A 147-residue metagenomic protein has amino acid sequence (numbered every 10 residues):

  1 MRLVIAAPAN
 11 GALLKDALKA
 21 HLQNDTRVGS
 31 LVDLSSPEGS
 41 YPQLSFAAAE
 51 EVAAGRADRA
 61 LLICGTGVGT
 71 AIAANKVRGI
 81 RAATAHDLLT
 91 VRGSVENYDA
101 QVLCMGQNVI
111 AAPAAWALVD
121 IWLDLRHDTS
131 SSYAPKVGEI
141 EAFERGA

Functional and structural regions predicted by a protein language model:
M1-R2, A48, A57, R145-A147: SAM-dependent methyltransferases
R2, A12, V32-L34: Helix-termini ("caps") and immediately adjacent flexible loops/tails, especially at membrane-solvent interfaces
V4-A6, N10-G11, L88-A147: C-terminal binding/interaction regions
L13-N24: Short, solvent-exposed amphipathic alpha-helices that sit in or adjacent to ligand/effector-binding or catalytic
V28, A57-D58, D99: Short, high-confidence coil segments that cap the C-terminus of an alpha-helix and link into the following beta-strand
G29-Y41: A short beta-strand-loop structural module common to alpha/beta enzyme folds
G39-A49: Short phosphate-binding loop-to-helix
A48-A85: Helix-adjacent hinge/juxtasegments
